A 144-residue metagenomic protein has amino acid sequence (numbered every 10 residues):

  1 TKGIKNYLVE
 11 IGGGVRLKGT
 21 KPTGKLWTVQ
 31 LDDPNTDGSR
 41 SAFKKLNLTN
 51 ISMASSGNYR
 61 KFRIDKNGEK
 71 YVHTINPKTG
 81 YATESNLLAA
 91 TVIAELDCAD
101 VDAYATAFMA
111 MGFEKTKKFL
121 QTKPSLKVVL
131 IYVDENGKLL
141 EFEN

Functional and structural regions predicted by a protein language model:
T1-N144: Mature catalytic core of soluble alpha/beta enzymes
